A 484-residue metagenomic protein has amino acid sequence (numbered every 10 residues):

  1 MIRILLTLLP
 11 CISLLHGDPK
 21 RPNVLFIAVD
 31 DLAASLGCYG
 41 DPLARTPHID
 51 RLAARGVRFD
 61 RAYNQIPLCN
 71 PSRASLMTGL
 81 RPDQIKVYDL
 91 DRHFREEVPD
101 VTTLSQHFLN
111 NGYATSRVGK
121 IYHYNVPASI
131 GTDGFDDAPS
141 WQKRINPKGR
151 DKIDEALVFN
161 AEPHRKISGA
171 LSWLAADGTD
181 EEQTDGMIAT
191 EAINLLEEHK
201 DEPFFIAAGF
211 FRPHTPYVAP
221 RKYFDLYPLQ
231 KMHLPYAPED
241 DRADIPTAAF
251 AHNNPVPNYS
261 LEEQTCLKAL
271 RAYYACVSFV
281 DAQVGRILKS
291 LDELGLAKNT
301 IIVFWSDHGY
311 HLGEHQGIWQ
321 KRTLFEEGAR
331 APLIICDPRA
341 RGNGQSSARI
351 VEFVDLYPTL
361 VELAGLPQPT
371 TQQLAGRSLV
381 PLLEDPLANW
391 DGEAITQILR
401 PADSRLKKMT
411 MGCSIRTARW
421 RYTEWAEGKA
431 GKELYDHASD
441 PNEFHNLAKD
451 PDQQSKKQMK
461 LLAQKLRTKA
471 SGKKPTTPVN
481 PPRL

Functional and structural regions predicted by a protein language model:
I2-S13: Sec-dependent N-terminal signal peptides
H16-A426, A430-K432, P441-K465, T477-L484: Formylglycine-dependent sulfatase
C69, K469-G472: Functionally engaged cysteine thiol sites
A438: Conserved, charge-rich beta-strand/loop surface module that forms ligand/interface-binding patches within domains
